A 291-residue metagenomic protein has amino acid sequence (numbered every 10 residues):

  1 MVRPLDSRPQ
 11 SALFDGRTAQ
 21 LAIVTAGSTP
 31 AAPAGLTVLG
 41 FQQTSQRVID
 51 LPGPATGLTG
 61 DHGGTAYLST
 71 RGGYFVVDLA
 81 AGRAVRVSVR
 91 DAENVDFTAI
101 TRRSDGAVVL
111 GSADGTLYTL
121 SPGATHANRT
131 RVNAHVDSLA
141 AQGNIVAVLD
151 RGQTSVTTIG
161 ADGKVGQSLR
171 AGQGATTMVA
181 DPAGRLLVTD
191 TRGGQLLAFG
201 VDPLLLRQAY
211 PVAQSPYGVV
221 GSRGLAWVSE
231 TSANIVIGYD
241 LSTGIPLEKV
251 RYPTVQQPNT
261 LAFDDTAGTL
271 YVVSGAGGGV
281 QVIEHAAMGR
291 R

Functional and structural regions predicted by a protein language model:
M1-R291: Predominantly soluble domains enriched in secretory-pathway, periplasmic, or organellar proteins
